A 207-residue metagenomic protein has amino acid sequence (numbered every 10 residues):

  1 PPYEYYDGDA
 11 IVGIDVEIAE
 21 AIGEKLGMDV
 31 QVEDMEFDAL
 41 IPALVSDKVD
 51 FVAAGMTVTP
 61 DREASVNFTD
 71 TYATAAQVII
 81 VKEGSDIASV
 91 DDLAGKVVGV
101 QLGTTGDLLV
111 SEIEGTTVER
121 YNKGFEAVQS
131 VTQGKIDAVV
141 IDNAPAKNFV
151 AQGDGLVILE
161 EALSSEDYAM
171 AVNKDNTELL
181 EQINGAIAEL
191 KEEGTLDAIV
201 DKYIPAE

Functional and structural regions predicted by a protein language model:
P1-G55: Extracytoplasmic small-molecule ligand-binding "clamshell" domains of the periplasmic binding protein/Venus flytrap
Y3-D7, A19-M28, G106-N122, V150-A151 (+1 more regions): Ligand-binding cleft/hinge of the Venus flytrap
G27-D29, V45-A54, K96-V97, T132-D142 (+1 more regions): Alpha-to-beta junction loops
Q31-A43, S85, L102-T105, E119-Q133 (+1 more regions): Short helix-initiation/N-cap motifs at beta->coil->alpha
I41-G55, E63-T74, L156-L159: Short beta-strand-centered segments that line the small-molecule binding cleft or hinge of alpha/beta clamshell
M56-A64, L109-E112, D137-S165: A ligand-binding cleft/hinge motif common to bilobed small-molecule-binding domains
T69, V81-V98: Flexible hinge/capping segments at coil-to-helix
T74-V81, K147-A188, I204-E207: Periplasmic-binding protein-like
